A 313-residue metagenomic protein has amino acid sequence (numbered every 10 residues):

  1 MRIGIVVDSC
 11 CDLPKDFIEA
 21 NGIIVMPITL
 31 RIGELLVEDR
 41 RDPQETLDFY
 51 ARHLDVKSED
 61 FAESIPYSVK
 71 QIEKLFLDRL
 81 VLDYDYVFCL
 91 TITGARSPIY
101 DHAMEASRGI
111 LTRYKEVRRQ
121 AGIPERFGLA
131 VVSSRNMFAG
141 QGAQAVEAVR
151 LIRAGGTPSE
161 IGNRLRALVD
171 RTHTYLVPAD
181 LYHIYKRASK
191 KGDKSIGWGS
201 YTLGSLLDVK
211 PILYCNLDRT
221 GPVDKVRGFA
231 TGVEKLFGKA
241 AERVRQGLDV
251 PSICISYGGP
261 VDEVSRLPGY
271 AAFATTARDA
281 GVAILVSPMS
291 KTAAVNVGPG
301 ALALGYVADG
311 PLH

Functional and structural regions predicted by a protein language model:
I3-D78: N-terminal glycine-rich anion-binding loop in soluble enzyme alpha/beta folds
G4, Y86-F88: Structural motif
P14, I23-I24, T29, S97 (+5 more regions): Mixed-charge interfacial surface used for oligomerization/domain docking and macromolecular partner engagement
S58, A62-P66, C89, T93-Y100 (+1 more regions): Short gly/ser-rich anion-binding loops that grip negatively charged ligand groups
V69-V81, E116-R119, A240-E242: Short, charged beta->alpha transition segments
D83-D85, V297: Short acidic/histidine-rich motifs immediately flanking catalytic phosphotransfer sites in two-component signaling
T91-R119: Short Gly/Thr/Asp-enriched flexible loops that form oxyanion-binding sites at enzyme active sites
R108-M137: Short, acidic/small-residue loops that bind anionic groups at enzyme active sites
